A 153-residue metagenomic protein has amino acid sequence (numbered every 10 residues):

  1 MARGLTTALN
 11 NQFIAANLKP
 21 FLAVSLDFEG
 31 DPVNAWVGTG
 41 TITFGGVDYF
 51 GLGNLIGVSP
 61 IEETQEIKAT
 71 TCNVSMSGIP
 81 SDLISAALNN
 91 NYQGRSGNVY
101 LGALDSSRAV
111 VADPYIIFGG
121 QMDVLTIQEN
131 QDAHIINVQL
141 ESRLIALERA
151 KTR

Functional and structural regions predicted by a protein language model:
M1-L52: Polar/acidic, low-complexity leader/linker segments enriched in S/T/G and N/D
R3-T7, S81-D123: Short, acidic/charged, Gly/Pro-enriched secondary-structure junctions
L18, E66-K68, N89-Q93, P114 (+1 more regions): Solvent-exposed loop and beta-edge segments used for protein-protein assembly and interaction
F44-I84, L88-N91: A glycine-rich, hydrophobic loop/mini-helix early in the fold
V58-E63, D123-E129: Short amphipathic beta-strand and strand-loop transition segments with alternating hydrophobic
T70, F118, D132-I136: Envelope-exposed proteins and targeting segments
V124-S142: Short, solvent-exposed secondary-structure boundary/capping segments
L147-R153: Intrinsically disordered, low-complexity terminal/linker regions enriched in Pro/Ser/Gly and acidic residues
